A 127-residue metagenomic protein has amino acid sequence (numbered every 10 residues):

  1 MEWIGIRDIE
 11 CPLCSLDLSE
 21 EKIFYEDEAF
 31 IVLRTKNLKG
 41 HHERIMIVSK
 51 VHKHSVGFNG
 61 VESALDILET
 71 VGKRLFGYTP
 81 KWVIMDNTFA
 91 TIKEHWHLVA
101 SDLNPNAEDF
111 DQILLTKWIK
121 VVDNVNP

Functional and structural regions predicted by a protein language model:
M1-V56, T116-P127: Active-site microenvironments that recognize anionic phosphate/pyrophosphate groups
K39-G40, A90-I92: Short glycine/serine/proline-enriched coil/turn segments at secondary-structure junctions
K50, N87, S101-L103: Beta-hairpin (beta-strand-turn-beta-strand) motif
G57, E108-L114: Short, charged, solvent-exposed linker or helix-capping segments at domain edges/interfaces that act as flexible hinges
F58-T79: Long, well-ordered alpha-helical scaffolding segments within enzyme catalytic domains, especially pronounced
E62-A64, I113-K120: Short intrinsically disordered coil segments
Y78-F89: A short glycine-rich, hydrophobically flanked beta-strand micro-motif that places a catalytic Asp/Glu for divalent metal
T91-P105: Histidine-centered catalytic micro-motifs
